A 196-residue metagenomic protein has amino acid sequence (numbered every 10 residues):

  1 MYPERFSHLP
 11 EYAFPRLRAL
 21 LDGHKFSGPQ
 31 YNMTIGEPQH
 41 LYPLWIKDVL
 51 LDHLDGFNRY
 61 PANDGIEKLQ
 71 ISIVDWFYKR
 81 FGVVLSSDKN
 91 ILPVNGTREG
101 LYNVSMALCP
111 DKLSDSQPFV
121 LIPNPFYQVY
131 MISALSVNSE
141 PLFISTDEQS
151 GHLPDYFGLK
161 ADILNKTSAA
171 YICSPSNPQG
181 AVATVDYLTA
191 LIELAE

Functional and structural regions predicted by a protein language model:
M1-S7: Generic N-terminal amphipathic, Lys/Arg-enriched alpha-helix
S7-E99, N103: N-terminal small-domain helix-loop-helix segment of the aminotransferase-like
N58-E196: Conserved core of the PLP fold type I
